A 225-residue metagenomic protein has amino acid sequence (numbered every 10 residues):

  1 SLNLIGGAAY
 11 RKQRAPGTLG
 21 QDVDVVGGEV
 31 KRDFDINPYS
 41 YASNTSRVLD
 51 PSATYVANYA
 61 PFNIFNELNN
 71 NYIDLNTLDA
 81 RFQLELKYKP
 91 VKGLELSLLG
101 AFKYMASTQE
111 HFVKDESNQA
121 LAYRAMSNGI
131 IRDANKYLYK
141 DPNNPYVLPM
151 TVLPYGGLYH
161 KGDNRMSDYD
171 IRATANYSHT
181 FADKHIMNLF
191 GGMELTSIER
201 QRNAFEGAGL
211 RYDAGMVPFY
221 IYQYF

Functional and structural regions predicted by a protein language model:
L2-D79, S97-L99, K103-F225: Surface-exposed loop/interface segments of Gram-negative outer-membrane beta-barrel transport/assembly proteins
V91-K92: Long hydrophobic segments that form regular secondary structure
